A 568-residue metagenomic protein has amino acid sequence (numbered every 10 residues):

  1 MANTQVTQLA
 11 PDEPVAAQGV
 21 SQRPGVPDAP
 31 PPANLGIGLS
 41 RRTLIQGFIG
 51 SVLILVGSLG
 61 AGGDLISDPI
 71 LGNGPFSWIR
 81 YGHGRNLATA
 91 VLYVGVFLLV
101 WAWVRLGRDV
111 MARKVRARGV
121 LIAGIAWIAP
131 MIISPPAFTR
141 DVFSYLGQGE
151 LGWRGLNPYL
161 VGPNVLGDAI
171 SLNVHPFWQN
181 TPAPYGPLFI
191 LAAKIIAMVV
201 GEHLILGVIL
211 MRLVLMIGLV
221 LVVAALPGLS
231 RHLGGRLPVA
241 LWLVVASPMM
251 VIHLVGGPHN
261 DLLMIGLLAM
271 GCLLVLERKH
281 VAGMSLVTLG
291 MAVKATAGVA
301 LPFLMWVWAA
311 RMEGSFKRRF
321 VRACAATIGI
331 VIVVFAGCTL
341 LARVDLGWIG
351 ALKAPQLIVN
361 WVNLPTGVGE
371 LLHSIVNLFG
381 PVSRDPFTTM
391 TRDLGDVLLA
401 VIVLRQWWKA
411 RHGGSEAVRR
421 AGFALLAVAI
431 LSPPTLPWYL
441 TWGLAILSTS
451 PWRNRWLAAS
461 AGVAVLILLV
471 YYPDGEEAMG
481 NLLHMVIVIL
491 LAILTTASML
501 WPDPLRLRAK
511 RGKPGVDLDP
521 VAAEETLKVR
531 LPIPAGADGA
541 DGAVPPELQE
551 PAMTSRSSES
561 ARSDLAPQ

Functional and structural regions predicted by a protein language model:
M1-I54, L71-P130, L500-P504, R508 (+4 more regions): Start-transfer (signal-anchor) and selected internal transmembrane alpha helices of multi-pass inner/ER membrane
S51, F97-G107, L206-L233, A400-W407: Transmembrane-helix motifs of polytopic, lipid-linked glycan transferases
M111-R212, M216: Intramembrane catalytic core of multi-pass membrane enzymes that act on lipidic substrates
G124, M216-I217, L229, L237-L276 (+1 more regions): Membrane-embedded helix bundles of polyisoprenyl
V251-L254, M270-L274, V281-M305, F423-I430: Membrane-interface alpha helices of multi-pass inner-membrane proteins
A300-I332: Perimembrane helix-loop-helix junctions
A354-L431, P504-G515, T526: Aromatic/glycine/proline-enriched transmembrane-helix motif characteristic of membrane-embedded glycan-assembly enzymes
P451-G536, G542-A552, E559, A566-Q568: Aromatic-enriched
